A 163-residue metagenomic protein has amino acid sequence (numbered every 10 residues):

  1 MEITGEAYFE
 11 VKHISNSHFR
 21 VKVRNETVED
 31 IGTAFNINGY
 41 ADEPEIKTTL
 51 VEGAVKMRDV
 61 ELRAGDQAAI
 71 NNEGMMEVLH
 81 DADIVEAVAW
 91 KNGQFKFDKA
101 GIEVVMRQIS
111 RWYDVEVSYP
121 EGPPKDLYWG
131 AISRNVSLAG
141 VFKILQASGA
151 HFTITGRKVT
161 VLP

Functional and structural regions predicted by a protein language model:
M1-P163: A residue-level detector for the "anchor" residue at the start of short, highly conserved motifs
